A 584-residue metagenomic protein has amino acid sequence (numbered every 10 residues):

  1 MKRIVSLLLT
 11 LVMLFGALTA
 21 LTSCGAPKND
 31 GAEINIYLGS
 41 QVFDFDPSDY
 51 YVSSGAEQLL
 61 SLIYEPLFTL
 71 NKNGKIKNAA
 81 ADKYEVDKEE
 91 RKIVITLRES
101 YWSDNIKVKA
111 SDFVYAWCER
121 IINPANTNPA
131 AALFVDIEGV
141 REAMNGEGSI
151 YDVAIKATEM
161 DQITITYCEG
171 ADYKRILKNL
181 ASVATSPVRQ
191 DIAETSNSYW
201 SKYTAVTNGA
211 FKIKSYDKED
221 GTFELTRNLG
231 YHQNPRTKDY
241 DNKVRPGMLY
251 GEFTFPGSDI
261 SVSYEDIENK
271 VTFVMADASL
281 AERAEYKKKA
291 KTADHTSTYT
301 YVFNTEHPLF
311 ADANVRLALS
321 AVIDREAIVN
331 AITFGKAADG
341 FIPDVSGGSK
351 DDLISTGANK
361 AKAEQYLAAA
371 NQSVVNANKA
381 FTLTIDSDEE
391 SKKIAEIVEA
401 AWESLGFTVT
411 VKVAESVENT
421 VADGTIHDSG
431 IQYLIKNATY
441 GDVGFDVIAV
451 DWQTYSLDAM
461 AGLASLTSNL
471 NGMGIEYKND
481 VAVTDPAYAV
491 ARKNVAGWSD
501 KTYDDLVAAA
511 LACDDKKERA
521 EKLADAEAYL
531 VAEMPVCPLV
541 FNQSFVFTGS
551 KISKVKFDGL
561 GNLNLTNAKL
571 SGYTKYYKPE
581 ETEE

Functional and structural regions predicted by a protein language model:
Y37-K88, C118, V206: N-terminal lobe/hinge region of extracytoplasmic solute-binding protein
P129-D191, D217: Surface-exposed binding/hinge segments that line and control ligand-binding clefts or catalytic entry sites
G170-A171, K178-R245, K578-E584: Gly/Pro-rich hinge or "lid" segments in bacterial periplasmic/extracellular proteins
N197-Y199, Y216, Y231-R283: Ligand-site clamp/hinge motif
T226, A311-K412, T574-E583: Append "and occasionally in soluble cytosolic enzymes with long acidic Gly/Pro-rich linkers
V274-K360, D480-A482, R492-K501, E533-T548: Local pocket/hinge segments that shape ligand/substrate recognition
V411-T420, D451-T454, A461-F547, E580-E584: Extracytoplasmic/peripheral linker and loop segments enriched in polar/acidic and small residues with frequent Thr/Pro
V546-E584: Long beta-strand-rich cores associated with HINT superfamily self-processing modules
